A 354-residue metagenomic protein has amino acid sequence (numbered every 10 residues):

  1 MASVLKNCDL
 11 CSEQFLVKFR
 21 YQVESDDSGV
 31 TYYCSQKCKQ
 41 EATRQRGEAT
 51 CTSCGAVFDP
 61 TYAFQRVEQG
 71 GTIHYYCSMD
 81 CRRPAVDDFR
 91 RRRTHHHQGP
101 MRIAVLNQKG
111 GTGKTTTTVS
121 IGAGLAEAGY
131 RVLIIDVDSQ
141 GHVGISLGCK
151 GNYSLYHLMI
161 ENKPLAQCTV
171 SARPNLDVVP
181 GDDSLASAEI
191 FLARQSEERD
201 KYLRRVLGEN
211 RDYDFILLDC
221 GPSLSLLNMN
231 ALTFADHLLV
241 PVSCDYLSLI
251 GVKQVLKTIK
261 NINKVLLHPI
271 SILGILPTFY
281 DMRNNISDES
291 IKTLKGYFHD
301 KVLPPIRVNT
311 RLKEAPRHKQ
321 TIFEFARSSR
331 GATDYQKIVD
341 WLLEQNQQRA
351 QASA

Functional and structural regions predicted by a protein language model:
L5, T31, E48, H74: Residues immediately within or flanking Cys/His clusters that coordinate Zn2+ in small zinc-binding modules
N7-D27, F58-E68: Short recognition patches in nucleic-acid-associated and regulatory proteins
C8-C11, C51-C54, C77: Short cysteine-rich clusters marking metal-coordination/redox-active sites
K39-R46: General zinc-binding finger modules coordinated by cysteine/histidine
Q45, A56-N107: Extreme N-terminal, non-catalytic leader segments that precede Walker-type/kinase nucleotide-binding cores
D88-A354: P-loop NTP-binding core
